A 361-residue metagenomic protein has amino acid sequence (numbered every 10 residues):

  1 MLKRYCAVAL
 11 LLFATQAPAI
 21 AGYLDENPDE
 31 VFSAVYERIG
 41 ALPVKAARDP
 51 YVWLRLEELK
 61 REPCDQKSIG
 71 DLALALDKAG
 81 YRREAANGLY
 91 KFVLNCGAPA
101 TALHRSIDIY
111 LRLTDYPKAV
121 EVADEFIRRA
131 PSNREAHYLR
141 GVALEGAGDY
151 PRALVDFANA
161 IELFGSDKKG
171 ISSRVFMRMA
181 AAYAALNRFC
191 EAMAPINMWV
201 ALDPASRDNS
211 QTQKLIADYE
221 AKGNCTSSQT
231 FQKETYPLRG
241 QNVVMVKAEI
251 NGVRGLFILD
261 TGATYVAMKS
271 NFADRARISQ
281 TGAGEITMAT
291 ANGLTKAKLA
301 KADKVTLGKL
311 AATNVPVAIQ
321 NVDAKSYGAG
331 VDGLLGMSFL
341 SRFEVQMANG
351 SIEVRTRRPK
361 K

Functional and structural regions predicted by a protein language model:
M1-A7: Bacterial N-terminal signal peptides that target proteins for export
A7-Q16: Bacterial N-terminal signal peptides
I20-K361: Pepsin/retropepsin-fold aspartyl endopeptidases
